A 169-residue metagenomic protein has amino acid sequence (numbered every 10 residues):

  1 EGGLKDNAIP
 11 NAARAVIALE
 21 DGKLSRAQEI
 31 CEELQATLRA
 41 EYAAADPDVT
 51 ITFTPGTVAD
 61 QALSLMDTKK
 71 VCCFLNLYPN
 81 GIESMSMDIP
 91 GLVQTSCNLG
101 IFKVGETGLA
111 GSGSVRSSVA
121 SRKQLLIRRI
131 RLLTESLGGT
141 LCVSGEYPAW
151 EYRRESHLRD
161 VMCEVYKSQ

Functional and structural regions predicted by a protein language model:
E1-R116: Midchain, well-structured core segments that form catalytic/ion-binding scaffolds
L24, L141-V143: Gly/His-enriched, cation/cofactor- and phosphate-binding structural elements
R26, I30-E41, R129-L137, V161-Q169: Generic non-transmembrane alpha-helical segments
Q28, T68-L75, S96, K123-T134 (+1 more regions): A general structural signal for well-ordered alpha-helical packing
S112-T140: C-terminal, non-catalytic macromolecule-binding modules
S117-S121, Y147-R153: Short, contiguous acidic/charged loop-to-helix segments that flank catalytic cores in large enzymes
S144, Y152-Q169: Active-site-adjacent substrate-binding region of metalloamidase/peptidase-like peptide-processing proteins
